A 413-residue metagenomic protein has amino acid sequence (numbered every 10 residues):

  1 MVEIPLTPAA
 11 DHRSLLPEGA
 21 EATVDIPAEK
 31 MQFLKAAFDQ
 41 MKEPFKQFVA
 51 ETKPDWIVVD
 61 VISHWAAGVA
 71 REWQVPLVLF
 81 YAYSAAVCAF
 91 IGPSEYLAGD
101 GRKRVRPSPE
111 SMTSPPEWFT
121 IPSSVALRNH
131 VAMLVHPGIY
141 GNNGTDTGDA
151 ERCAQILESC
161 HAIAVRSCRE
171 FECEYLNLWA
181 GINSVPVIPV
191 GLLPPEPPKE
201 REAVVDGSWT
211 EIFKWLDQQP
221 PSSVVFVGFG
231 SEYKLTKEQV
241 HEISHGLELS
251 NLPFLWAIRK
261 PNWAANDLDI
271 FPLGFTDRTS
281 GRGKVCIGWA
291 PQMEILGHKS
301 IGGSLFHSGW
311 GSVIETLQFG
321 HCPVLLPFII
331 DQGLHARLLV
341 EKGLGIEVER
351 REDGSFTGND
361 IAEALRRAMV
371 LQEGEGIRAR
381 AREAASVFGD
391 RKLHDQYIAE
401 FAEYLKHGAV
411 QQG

Functional and structural regions predicted by a protein language model:
M1-E294, K299, G303, F328-I330 (+3 more regions): Nucleotide-sugar-dependent glycosyltransferase catalytic domains
Q74, G320-H321: A short alpha->beta transition loop at the rim of the catalytic pocket in nucleotide-sugar-dependent
M293, V313-F319, R337: Short alpha-helical segment that forms part of, or immediately flanks, the ligand-binding pocket in carbohydrate-active
G309: Aromatic "clamp/platform" in nucleotide-sugar-dependent glycosyltransferases that forms part of the donor/acceptor
S312, P323-L325, I329-Q332: Short glycine/proline-centered loop/turn elements that form peptide/ligand docking sites
